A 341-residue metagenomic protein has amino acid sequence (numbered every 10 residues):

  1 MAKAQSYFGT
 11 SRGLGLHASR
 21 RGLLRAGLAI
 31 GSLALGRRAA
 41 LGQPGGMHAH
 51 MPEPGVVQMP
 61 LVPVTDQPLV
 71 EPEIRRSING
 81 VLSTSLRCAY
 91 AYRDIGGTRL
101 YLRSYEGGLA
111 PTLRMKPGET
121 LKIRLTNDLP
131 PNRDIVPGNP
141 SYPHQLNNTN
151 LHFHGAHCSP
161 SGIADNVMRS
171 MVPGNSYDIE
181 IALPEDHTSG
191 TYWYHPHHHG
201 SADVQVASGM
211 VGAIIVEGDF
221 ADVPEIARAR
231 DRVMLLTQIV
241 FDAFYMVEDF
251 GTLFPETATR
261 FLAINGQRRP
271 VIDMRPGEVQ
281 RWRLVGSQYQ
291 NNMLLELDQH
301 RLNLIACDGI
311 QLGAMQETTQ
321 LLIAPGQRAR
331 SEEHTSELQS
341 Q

Functional and structural regions predicted by a protein language model:
M1-S19, A26-L33: N-terminal secretory signal peptides
R20-R21, R283-G286, S340: Short, cationic motifs built from Arg/Lys/His that form the positively charged side of catalytic pockets
A29, A39-A40: Cleavable N-terminal signal peptides
Q43-H334: Histidine-centered copper-binding motifs that mark active-site loops of extracellular/periplasmic copper enzymes
E333-Q341: Residue-level detector of conserved catalytic or cofactor/ligand-binding positions in enzyme active sites
